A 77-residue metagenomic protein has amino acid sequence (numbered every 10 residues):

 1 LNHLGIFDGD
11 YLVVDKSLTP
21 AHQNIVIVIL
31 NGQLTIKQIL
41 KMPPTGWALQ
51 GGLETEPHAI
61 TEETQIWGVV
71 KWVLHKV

Functional and structural regions predicted by a protein language model:
L1-V77: Acidic/glycine-rich C-terminal interaction modules and beta/coil loop segments that lie outside canonical DNA-binding
